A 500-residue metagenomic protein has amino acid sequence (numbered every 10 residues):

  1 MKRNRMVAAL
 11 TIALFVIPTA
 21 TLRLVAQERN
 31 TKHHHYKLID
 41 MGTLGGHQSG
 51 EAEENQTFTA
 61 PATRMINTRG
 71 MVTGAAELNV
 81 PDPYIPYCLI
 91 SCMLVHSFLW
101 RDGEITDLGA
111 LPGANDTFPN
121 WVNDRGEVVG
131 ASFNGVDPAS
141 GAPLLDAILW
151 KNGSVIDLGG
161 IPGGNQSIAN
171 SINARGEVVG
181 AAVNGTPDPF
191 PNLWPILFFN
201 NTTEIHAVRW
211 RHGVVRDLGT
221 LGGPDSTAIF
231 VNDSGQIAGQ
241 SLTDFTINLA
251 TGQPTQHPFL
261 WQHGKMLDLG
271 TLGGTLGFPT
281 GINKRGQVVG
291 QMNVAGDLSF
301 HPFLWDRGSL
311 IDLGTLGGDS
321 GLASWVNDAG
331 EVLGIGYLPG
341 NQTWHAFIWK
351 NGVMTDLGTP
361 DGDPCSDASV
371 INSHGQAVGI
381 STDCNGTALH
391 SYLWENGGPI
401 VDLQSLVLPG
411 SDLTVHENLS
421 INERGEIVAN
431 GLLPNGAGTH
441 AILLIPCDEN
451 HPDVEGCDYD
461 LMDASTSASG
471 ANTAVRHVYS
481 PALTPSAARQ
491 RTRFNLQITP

Functional and structural regions predicted by a protein language model:
K2-P500: Residue-level hotspots at or immediately adjacent to binding/recognition sites across diverse folds
